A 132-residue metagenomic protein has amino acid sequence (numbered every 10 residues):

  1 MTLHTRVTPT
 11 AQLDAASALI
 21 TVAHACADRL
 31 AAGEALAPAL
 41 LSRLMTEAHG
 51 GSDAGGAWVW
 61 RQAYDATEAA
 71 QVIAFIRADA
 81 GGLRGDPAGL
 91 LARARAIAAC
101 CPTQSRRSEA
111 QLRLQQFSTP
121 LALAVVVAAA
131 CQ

Functional and structural regions predicted by a protein language model:
T5-Q132: Class I S-adenosyl-L-methionine
